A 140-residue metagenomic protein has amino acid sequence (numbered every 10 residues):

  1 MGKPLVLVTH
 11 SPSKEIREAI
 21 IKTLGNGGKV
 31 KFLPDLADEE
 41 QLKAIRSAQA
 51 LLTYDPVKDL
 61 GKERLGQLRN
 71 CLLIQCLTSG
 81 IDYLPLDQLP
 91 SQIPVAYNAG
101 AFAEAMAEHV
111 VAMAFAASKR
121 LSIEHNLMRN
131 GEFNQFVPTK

Functional and structural regions predicted by a protein language model:
M1-A50: N-terminal glycine-/charge-rich "phosphate-binding" loop or analogous flexible N-terminal tail
K14, D35-E39, V57-K62, Q135: Structural motif corresponding to alpha-helix initiation and N-cap regions
L24, G28, A114, R129-E132: Generic secondary-structure transition motif, activating predominantly at the C-termini of alpha-helices
Q49-R129, T139: Phosphate/diphosphate ligand-binding glycine-rich loop within oxidoreductases
N134-K140: Glycine-rich adenosine-cofactor-binding loop
